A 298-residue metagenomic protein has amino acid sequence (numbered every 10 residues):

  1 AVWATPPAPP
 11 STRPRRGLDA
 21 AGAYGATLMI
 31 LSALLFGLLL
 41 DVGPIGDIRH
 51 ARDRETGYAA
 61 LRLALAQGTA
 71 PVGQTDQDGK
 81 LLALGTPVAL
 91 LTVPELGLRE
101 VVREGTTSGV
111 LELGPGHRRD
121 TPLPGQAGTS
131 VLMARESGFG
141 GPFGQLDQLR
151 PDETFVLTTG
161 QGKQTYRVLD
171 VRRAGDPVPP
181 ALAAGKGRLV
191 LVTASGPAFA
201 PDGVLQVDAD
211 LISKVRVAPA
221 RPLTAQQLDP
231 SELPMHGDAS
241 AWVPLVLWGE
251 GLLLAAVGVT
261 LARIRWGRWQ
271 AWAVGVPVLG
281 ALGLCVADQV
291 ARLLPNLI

Functional and structural regions predicted by a protein language model:
A1-T12, G267-P277: Intrinsically disordered, low-complexity, charge-biased terminal/linker regions in eukaryotic proteins
W3-A4, P10-L247, Q289-I298: Solvent-exposed, non-transmembrane regions of membrane-associated and secreted proteins
G251-I298: Alpha-helical transmembrane segments forming the membrane-embedded cores of inner-membrane proteins across
